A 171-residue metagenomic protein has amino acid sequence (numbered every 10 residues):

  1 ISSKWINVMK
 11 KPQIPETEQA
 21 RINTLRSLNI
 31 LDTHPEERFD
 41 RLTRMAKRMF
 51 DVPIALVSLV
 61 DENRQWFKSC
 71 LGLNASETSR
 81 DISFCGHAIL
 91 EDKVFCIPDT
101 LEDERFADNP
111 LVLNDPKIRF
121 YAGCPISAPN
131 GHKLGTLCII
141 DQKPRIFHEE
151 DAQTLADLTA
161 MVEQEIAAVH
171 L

Functional and structural regions predicted by a protein language model:
W5-I82: Intrinsically disordered, low-complexity terminal regulatory regions
L28, R41-M49, H87, E91 (+2 more regions): Amphipathic alpha-helical regulatory segments at dimerization interfaces that relay allosteric signals between sensory
P53, V60, R64-C70, A75-R119: Regulatory sensory and allosteric helical modules in signal-transduction proteins and certain transcription factors
R119-A128: A short, aliphatic-rich beta-strand micro-motif
K133: Glycine-rich acetyl-CoA-binding "A-motif" of GNAT/NAT acetyltransferases
T136-R145: Short beta-strand-to-loop transition segments that serve as allosteric relay/switch motifs in sensory/regulatory domains
F147-Q164: Amphipathic alpha-helical "output/dimerization" segments
I166-L171: Short alpha-helical interdomain "coupling" segment at the junction between an upstream regulatory sensor module
